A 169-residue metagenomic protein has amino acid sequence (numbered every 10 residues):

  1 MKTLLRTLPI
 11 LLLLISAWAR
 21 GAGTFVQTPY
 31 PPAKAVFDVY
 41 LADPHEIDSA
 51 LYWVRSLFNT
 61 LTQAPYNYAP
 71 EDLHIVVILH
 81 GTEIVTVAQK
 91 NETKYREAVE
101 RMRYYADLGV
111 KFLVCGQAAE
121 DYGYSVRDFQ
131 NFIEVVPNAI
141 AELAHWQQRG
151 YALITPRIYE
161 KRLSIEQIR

Functional and structural regions predicted by a protein language model:
K2-I10: Sec-dependent signal peptide recognition, specifically the positively charged N-region followed immediately by
L11-A19: Hydrophobic h-region of N-terminal signal peptides that target proteins for export in Gram-negative bacteria
P29-A42, L79-I84: Acidic/histidine-rich, surface-exposed loop or edge segments in extracytoplasmic proteins
A35-D38, V76-L79, K111-V114, I154-T155: Structural recognition of the beta-strand scaffold that forms the well-ordered cores of secreted hydrolase catalytic
L41-Y52, E71, E92, R96: Soluble non-cytosolic domains of exported or imported proteins
D48-Y68: Histidine-anchored nucleotide/phosphate-binding helix
Y68-V87: Acidic helix-start/capping segments at beta-turn-to-alpha-helix junctions
A88-R169: A cross-taxonomic marker for long C-terminal extensions/tails that follow the last structured domain
